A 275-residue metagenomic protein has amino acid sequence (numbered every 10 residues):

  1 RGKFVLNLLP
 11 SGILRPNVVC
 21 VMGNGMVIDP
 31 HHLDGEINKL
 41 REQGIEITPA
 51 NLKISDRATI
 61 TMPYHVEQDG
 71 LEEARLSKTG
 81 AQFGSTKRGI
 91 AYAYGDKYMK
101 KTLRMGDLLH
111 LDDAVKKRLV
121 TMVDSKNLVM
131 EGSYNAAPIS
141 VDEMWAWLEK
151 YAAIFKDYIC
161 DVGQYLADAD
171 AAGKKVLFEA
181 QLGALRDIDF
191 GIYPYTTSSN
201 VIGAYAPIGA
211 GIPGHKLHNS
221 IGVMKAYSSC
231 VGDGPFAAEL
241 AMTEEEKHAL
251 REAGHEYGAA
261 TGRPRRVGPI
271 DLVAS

Functional and structural regions predicted by a protein language model:
R1-S275: Non-transmembrane, aqueous-exposed alpha-helical and coiled segments at domain scale
